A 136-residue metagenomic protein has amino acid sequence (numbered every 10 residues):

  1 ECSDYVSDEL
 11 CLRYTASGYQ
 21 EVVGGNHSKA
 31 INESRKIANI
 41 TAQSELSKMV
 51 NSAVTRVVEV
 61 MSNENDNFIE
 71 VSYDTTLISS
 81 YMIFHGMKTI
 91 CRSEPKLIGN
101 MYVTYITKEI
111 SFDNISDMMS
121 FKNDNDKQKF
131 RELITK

Functional and structural regions predicted by a protein language model:
E1-K136: Domain-level marker for long, solvent-exposed, non-transmembrane regions
